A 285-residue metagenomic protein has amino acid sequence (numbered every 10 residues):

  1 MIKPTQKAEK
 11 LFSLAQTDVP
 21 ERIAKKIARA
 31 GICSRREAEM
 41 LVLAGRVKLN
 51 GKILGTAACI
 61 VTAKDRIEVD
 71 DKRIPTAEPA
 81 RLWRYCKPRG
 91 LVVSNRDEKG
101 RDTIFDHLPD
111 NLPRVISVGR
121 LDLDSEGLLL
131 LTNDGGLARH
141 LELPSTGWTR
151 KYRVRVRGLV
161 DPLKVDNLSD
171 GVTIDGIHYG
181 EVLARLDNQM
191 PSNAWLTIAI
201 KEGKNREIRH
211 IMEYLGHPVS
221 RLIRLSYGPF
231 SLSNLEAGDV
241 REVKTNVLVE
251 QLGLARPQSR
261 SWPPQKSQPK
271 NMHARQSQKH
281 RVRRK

Functional and structural regions predicted by a protein language model:
I2-K285: Basic, flexible Lys/Arg- and Gly-enriched helix-loop patches that mediate nucleic-acid binding at interfaces with rRNA
